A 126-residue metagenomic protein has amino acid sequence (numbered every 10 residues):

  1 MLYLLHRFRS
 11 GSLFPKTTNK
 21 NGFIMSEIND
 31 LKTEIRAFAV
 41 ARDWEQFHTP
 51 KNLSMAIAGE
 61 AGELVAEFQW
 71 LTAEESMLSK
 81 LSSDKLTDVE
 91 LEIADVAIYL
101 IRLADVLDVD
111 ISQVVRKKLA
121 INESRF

Functional and structural regions predicted by a protein language model:
H6, S10-F126: Flexible "arm" and connector segments at domain edges
